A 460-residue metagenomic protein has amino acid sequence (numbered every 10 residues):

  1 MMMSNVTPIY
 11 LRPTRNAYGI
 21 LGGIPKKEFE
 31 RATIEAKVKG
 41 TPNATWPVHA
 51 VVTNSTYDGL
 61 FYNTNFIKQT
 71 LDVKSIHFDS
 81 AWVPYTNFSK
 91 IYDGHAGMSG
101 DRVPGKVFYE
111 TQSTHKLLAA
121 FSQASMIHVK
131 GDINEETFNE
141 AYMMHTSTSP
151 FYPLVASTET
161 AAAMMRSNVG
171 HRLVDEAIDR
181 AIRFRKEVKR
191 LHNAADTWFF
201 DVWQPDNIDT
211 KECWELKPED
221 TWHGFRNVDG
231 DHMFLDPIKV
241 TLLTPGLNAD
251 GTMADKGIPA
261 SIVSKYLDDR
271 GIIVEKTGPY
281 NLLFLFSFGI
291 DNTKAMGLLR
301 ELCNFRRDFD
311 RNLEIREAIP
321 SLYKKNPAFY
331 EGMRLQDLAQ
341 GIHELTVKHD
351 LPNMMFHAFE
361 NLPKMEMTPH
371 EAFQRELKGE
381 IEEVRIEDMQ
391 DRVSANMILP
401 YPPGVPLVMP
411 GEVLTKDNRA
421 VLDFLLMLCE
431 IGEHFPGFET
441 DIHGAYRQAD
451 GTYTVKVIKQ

Functional and structural regions predicted by a protein language model:
M2-K189, N207: Conserved PLP-enzyme active-site core in the AAT-like
N168-Q460: Non-catalytic terminal extensions of PLP-dependent enzymes
